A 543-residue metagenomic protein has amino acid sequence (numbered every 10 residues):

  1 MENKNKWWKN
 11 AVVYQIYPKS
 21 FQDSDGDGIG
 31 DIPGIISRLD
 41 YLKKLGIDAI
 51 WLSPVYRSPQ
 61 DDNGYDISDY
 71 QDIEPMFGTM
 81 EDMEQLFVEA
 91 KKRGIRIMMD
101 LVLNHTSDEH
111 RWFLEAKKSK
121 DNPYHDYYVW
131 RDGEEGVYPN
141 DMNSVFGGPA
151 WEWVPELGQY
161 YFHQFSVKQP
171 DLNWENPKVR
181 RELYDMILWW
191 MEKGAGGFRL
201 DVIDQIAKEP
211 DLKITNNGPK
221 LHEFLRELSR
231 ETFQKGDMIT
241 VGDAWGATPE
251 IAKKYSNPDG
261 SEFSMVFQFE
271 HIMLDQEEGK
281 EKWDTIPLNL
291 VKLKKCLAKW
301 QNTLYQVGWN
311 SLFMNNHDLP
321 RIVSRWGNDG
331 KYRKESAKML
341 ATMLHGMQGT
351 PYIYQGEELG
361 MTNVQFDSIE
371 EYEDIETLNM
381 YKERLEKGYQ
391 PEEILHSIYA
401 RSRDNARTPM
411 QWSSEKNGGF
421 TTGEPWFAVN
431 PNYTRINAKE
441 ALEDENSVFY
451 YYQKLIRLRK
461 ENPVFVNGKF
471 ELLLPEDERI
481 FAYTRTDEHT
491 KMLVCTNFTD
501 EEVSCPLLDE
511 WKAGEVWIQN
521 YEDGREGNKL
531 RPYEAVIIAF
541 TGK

Functional and structural regions predicted by a protein language model:
M1-K543: Active-site and adjacent substrate-binding regions of carbohydrate-active enzymes
